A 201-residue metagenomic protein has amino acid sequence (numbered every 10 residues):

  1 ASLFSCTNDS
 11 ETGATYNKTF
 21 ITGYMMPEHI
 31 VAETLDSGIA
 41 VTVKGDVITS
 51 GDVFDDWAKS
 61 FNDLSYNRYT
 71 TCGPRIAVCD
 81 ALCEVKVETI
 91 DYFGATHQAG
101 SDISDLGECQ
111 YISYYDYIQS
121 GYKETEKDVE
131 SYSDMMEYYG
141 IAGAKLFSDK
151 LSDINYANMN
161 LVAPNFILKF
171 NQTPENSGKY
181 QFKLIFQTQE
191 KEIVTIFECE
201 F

Functional and structural regions predicted by a protein language model:
S2-S5: C-terminal motif of bacterial Sec signal peptides marking the signal peptidase cleavage site
T7-F201: Non-catalytic macromolecular-recognition regions in eukaryotic signaling proteins
